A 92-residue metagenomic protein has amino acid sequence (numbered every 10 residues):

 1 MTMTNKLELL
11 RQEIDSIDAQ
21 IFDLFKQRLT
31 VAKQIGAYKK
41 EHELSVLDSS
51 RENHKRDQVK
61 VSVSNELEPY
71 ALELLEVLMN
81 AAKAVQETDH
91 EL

Functional and structural regions predicted by a protein language model:
M1-L92: Domain-level signature for soluble enzymes in the chorismate/prephenate branch of the shikimate pathway
